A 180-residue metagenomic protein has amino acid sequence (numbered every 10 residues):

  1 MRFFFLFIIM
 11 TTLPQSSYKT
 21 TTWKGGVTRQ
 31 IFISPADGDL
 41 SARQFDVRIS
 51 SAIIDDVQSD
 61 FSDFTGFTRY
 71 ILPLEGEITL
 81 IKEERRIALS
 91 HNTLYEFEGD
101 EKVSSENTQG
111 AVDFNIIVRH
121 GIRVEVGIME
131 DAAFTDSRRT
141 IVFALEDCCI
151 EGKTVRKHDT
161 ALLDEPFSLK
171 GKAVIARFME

Functional and structural regions predicted by a protein language model:
R2-E180: Jelly-roll (double-stranded beta-helix
